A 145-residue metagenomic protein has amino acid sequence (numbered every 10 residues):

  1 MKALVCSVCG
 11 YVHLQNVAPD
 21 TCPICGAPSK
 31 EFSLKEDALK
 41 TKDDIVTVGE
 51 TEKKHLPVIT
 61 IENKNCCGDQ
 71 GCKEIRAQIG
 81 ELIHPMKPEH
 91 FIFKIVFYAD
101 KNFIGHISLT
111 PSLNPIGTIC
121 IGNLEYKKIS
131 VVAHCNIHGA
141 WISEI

Functional and structural regions predicted by a protein language model:
A3, P19, V132: Residues immediately within or flanking Cys/His clusters that coordinate Zn2+ in small zinc-binding modules
S7-V8, C22-C25: Short, cysteine/histidine-rich loop/knuckle motifs that typically chelate Zn2+
L14, K30-E31, A140: Short functional micro-motifs and their immediate structural scaffolds
G26-K35: Short Cys/His-rich micro-motifs in 6-15 aa windows
L34-Q70: Transition segment at domain starts
A77-I79, I116-N123: Exposed aromatic-hydrophobic patches
Q78-K87: Short amphipathic, basic-aromatic surface patches that mediate peripheral association with negatively charged
H134-S143: Short acidic/polar inter-strand loop motif in beta-rich domains
